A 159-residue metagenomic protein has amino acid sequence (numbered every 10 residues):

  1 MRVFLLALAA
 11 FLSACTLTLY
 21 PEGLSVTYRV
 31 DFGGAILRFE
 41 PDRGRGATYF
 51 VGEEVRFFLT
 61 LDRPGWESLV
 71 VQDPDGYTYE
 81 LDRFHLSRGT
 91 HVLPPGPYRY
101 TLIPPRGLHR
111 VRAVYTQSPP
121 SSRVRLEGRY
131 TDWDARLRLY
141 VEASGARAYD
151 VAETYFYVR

Functional and structural regions predicted by a protein language model:
V3-S13: Sec-dependent N-terminal signal peptides
C15-R159: Secretory-pathway glycoprotein ectodomains that are cysteine- and/or Ser/Thr/Pro-rich
